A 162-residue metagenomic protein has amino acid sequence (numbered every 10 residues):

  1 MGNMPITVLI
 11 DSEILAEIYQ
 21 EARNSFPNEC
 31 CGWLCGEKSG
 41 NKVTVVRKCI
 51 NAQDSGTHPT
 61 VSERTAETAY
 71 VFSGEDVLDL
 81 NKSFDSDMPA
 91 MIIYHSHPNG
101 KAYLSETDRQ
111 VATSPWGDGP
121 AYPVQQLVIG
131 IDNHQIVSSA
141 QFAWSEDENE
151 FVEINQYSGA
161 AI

Functional and structural regions predicted by a protein language model:
M1-A90, N99-I162: Conserved beta-strand-loop surface patch within small alpha/beta domains used for substrate/adaptor or ligand engagement
S96: Single, functionally critical "micro-switch" positions that shape active/binding sites and transmembrane helices
